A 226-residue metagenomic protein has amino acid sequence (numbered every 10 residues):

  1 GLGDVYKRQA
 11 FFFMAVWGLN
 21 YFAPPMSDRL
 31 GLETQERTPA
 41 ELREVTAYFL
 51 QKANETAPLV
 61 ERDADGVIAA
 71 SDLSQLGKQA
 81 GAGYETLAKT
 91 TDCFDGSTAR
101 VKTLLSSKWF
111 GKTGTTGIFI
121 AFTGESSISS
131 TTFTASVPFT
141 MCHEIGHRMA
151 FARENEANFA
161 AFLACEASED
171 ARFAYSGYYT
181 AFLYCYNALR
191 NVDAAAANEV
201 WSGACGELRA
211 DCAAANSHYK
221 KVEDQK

Functional and structural regions predicted by a protein language model:
L2-Y6: Short, small-residue-biased leader/transition segments that mark boundaries at the very start of proteins
K7-W17: Hydrophobic membrane-insertion alpha-helices, especially the h-region of bacterial N-terminal signal peptides
F22-T86: Membrane-interface segments at or immediately adjacent to transmembrane helices that form the boundary between
Q35-P39, G66-L73, S127-T131, C142-A150 (+1 more regions): Second-shell loop/turn segments in exported
V60-S130, T134: Auxiliary, metal-adjacent structural segments of Zn-dependent hydrolase domains
F139-F151, N155-N158, F162: Active-site recognition of the HExxH zinc-binding catalytic motif
F159-L208: Active-site/pore-lining binding-face segments in mid-to-C-terminal subdomains
C205-K226: Pan-zinc metallopeptidase signature
